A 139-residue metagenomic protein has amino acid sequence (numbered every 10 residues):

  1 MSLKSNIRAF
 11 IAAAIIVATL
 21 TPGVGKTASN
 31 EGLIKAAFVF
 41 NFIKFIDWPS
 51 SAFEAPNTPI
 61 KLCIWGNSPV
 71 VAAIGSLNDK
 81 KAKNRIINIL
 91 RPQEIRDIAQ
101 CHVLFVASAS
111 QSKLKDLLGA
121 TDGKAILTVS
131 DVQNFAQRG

Functional and structural regions predicted by a protein language model:
S2-A14, V24-G139: Short hydrophobic alpha-helices and adjacent helix-cap/hinge residues
